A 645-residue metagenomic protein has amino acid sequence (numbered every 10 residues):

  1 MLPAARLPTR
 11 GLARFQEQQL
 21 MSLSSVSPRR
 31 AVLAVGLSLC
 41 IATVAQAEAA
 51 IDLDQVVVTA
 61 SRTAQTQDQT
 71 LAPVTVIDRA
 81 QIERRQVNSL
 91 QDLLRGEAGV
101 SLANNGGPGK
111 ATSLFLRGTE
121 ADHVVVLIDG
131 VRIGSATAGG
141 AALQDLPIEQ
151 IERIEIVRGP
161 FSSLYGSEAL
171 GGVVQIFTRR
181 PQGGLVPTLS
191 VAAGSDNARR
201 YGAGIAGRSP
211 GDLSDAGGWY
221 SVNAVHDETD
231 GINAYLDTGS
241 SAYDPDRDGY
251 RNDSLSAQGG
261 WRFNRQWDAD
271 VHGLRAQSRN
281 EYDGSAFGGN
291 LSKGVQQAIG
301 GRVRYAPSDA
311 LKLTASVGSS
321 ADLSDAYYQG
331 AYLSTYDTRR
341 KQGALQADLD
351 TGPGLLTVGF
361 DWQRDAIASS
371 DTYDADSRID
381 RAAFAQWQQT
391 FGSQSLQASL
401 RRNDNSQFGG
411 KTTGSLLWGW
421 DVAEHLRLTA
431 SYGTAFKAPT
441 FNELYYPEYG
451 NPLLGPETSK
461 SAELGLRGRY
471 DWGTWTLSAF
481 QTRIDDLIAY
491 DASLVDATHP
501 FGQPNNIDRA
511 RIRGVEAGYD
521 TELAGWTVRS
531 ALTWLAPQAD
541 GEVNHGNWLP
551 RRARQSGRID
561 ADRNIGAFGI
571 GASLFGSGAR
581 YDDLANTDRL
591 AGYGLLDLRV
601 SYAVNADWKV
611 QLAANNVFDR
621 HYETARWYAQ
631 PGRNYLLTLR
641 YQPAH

Functional and structural regions predicted by a protein language model:
M1, Q389-S395, Q481-R483, N505-L584 (+3 more regions): Gram-negative outer-membrane beta-barrel transporters
D52-R85, S113, A121: N-terminal periplasmic "start-of-domain" segments of outer-membrane beta-barrel proteins
V74, I82, L94, I154-I156 (+2 more regions): Non-catalytic regulatory/gating segments with a bias toward low-complexity or hydrophobic composition
Q91, R95-V131, S135, E152: Extracytoplasmic beta-strand/coil segments of soluble accessory domains associated with Gram-negative outer-membrane
V131-R158: Short acidic/polar hinge/loop motifs at secondary-structure boundaries that mediate gating or recognition
S162-S163, Q175, Q182-G184, A192 (+1 more regions): Periplasmic-side early beta-strands and strand-to-turn transitions of outer-membrane beta-barrels
N264, Y305-S308, V317, T351-T357 (+6 more regions): Structural signature of Gram-negative outer-membrane beta-barrels, strongest in the C-terminal barrel of TonB-dependent
G288-A306, Y336-R339, S406-Q407, D421 (+6 more regions): Outer-membrane beta-barrel signature, preferentially recognizing the C-terminal barrel domain of Gram-negative
